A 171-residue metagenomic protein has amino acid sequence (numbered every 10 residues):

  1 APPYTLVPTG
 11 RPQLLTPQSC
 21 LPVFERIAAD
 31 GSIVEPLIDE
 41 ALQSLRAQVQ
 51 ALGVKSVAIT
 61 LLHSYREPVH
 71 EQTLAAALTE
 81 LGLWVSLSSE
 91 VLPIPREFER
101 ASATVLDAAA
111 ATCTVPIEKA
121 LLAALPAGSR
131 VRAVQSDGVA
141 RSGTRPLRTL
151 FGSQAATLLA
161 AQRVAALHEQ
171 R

Functional and structural regions predicted by a protein language model:
A1-R171: N-terminally biased helix-coil "hinge/interface" segments that flank
